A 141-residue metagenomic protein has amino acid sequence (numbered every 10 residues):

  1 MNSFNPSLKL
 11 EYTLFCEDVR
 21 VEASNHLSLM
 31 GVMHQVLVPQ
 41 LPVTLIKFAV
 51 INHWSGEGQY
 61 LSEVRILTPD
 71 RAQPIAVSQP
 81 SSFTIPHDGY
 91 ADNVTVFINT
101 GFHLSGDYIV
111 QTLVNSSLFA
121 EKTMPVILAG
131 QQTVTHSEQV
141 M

Functional and structural regions predicted by a protein language model:
N2-M141: Contiguous segments within soluble domain cores/interaction surfaces
